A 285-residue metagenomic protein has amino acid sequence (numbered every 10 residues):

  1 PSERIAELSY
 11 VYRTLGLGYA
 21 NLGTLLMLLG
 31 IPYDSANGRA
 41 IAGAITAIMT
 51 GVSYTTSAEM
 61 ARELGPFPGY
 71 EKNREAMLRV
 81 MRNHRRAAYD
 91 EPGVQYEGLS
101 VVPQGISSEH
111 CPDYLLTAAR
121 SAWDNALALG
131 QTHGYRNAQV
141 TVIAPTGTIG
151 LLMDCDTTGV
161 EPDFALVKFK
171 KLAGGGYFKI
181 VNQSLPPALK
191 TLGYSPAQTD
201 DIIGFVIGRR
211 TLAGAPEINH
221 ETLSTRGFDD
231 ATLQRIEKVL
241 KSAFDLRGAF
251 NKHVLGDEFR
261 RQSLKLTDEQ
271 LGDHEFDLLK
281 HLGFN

Functional and structural regions predicted by a protein language model:
P1-N285: Long, C-terminal-biased catalytic regions of enzyme "large/alpha" subunits
